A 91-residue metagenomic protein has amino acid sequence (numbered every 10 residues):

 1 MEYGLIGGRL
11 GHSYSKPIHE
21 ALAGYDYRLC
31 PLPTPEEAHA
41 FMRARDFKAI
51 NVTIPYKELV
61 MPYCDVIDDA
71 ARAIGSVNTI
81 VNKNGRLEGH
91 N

Functional and structural regions predicted by a protein language model:
E2-N91: Phosphate/diphosphate ligand-binding glycine-rich loop within oxidoreductases
